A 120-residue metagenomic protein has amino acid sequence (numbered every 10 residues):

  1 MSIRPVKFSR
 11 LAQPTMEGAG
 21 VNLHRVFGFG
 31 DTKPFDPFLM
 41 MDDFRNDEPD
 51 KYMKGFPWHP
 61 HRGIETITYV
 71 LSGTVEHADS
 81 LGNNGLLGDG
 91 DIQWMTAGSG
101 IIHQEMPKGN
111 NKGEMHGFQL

Functional and structural regions predicted by a protein language model:
M1-R25: Hydrophobic alpha-helical membrane-insertion signals
E17-L71: A short glycine-rich, His/Asp/Glu-containing loop-to-beta-strand
F35, R62-I64, T96-G98, M115-G117: Short, solvent-exposed loop/turn segments at the edges of secondary structure
M41, V70, M95-T96, Q119: Short beta-strand segments
H59-H61, H77, H103: Histidine-centered active-site/metal-ligand motif
L71-A78: Short, structured beta-strand/loop micro-motifs enriched in basic residues and often containing a Trp
A78-T96: Short acidic-glycine-tyrosine-enriched beta hairpin
G98-F118: Ligand-binding loop in jelly-roll beta-barrel domains
